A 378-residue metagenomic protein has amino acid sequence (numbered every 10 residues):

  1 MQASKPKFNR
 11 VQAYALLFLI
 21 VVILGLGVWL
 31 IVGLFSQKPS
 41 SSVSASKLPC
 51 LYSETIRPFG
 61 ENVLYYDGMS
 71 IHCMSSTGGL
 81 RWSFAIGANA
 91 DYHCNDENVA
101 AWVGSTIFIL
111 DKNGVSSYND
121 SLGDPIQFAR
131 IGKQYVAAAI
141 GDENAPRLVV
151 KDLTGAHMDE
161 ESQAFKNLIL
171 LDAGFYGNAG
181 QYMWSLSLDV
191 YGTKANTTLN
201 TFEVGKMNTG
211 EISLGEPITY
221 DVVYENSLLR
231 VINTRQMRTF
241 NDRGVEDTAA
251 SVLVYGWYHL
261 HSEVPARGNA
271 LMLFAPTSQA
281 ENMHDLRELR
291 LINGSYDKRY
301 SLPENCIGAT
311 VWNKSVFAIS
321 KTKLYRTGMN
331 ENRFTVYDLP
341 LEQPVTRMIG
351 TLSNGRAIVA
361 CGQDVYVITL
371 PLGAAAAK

Functional and structural regions predicted by a protein language model:
M1-Y14: N-terminal Lys/Arg-rich, disordered targeting/topogenic segments
A13-V32: Hydrophobic membrane-insertion alpha-helices, especially the h-region of bacterial N-terminal signal peptides
G27-P49, D67-A85, T106-S121, R147-A164 (+5 more regions): Surface-exposed loop/turn elements that mediate protein-protein interactions on large endomembrane-trafficking
P49-P58, I86-E97, G123-Q134, K166-G177 (+4 more regions): Repeated scaffold domains used in trafficking and secretory/extracellular systems, primarily beta-propellers
V63, V99, V136-A138, G180-M183 (+4 more regions): Hydrophobic beta-strand positions that form the internal "hydrophobic ladder" of WD40/Gbeta-like beta-propeller blades
R81-W82, T310-W312, A318-S320: Mature extracytoplasmic domains of secretory-pathway proteins
Y92-T197: Non-cytosolic head/periplasmic domains of membrane-anchored proteins
K166-N200, N208-Y224, L229-R230, R235-M237 (+4 more regions): Charged, solvent-exposed interaction patches on well-folded alpha/beta domains that mediate macromolecular contacts
